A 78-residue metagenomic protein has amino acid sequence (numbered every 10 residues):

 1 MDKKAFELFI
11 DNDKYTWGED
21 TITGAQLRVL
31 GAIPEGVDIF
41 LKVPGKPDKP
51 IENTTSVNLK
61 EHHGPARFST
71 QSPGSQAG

Functional and structural regions predicted by a protein language model:
M1-G78: Ubiquitin-like/PB1-type beta-grasp interaction modules and other compact soluble beta-rich domains
